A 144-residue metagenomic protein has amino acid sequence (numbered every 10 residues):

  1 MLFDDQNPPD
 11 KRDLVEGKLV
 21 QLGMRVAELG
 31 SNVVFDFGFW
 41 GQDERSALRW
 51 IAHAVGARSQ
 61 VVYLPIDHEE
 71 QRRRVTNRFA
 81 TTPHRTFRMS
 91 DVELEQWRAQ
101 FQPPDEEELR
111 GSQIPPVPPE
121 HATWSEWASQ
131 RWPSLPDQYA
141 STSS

Functional and structural regions predicted by a protein language model:
M1-S31, N77: Conserved substrate/cofactor phosphate-moiety recognition/catalytic segment in nucleotide-dependent phosphotransferases
F3-Q6, A54-P103, A140: A glycine- and Lys/Arg-enriched "phosphate-lid" helix/loop adjacent to the NTP-binding pocket of small-molecule kinases
L22-G23, L48-W50: Aromatic/hydrophobic pocket-lining residues that form π-stacking "cages" and hydrophobic walls in ligand
L29, V55-Q60, E106-S112: Short glycine-/polar-rich loops that comprise or flank the Walker A/P-loop and associated switch/sensor motifs
V33-D36, V61: Short catalytic-loop micro-motif centered on adjacent basic/acidic residues
D36-L48: Acidic, metal-coordinating catalytic cores used for nucleic-acid/nucleotide bond scission and strand-transfer chemistry
Q42, E69, H121-A122: Loop/helix-junction capping segments adjacent to catalytic residues or to phosphate/diphosphate-binding pockets
A99-S144: NTP-dependent small-molecule kinase module
